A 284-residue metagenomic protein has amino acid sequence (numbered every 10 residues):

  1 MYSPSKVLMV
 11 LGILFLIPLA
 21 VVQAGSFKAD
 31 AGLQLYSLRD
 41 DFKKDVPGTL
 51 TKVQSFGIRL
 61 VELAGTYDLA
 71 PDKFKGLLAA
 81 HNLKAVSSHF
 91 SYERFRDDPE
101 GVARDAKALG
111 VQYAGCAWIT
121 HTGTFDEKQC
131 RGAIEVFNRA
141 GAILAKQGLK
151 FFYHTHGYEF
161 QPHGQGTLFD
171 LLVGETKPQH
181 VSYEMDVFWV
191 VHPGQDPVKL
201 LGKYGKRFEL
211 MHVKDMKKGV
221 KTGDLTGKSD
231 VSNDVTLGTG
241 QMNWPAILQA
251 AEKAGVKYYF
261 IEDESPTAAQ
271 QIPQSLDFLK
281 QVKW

Functional and structural regions predicted by a protein language model:
M1-V10: Bacterial N-terminal signal peptides that target proteins for export
M9-L19: Bacterial N-terminal signal peptides
G25-L35, R39-F56, G110, G166-M185 (+1 more regions): Histidine-acidic metal/acid-base catalytic patches
F27, L60, Y67, L77 (+2 more regions): Active-site acidic/histidine proton-transfer and metal-coordination neighborhood in alpha/beta enzyme cores
G32-Y36, E62-A64, V86-S91, G115-A117 (+4 more regions): A cross-family glycoside hydrolase active-site/sugar-binding cleft signature
P47-V86: N-terminal, post-signal-peptide region of Sec/Tat-exported proteins
A70-K73, D98-G101, D196-L200: Short acidic active-site motifs
A70-S88, A133, L149, D277-L279 (+1 more regions): Short acidic, glycine/proline-enriched helix-loop-strand junctions
